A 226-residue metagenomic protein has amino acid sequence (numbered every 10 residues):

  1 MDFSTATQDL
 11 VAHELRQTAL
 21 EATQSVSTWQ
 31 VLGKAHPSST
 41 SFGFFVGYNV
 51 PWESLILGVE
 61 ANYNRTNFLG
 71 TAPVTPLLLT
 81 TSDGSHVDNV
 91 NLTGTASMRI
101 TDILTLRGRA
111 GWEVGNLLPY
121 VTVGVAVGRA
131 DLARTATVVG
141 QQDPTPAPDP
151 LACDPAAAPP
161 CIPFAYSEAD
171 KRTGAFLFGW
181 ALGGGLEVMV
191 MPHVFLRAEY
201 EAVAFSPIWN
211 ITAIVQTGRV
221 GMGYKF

Functional and structural regions predicted by a protein language model:
M1-F226: Gram-negative outer-membrane beta-barrel domains
